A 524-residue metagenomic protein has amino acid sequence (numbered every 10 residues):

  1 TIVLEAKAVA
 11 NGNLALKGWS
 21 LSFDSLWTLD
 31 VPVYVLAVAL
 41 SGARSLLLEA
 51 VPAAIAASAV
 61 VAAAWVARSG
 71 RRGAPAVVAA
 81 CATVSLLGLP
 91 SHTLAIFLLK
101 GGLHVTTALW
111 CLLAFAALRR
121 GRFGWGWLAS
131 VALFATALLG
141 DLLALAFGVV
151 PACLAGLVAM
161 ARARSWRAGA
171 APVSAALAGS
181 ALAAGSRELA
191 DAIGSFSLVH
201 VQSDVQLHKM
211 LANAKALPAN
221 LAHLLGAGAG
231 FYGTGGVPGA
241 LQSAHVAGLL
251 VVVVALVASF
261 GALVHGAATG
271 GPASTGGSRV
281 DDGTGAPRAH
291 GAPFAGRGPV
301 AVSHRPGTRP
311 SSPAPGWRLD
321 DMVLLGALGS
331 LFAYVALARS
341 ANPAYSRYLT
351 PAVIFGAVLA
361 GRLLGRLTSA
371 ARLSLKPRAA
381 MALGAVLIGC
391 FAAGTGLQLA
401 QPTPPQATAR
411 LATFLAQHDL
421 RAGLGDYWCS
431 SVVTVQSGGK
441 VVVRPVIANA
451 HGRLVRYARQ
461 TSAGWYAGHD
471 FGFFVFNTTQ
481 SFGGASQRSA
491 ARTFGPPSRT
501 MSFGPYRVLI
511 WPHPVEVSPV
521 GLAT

Functional and structural regions predicted by a protein language model:
V3-K7, W19-A43, A219-G236: Short hydrophobic/aromatic helix or loop-helix immediately within or flanking a transmembrane segment in polytopic
W27, G70-R119, G140, N342-F355 (+1 more regions): Membrane-interface micro-motifs in multi-pass membrane enzymes
A50-A74, L113, V257: Transmembrane-helix motifs of polytopic, lipid-linked glycan transferases
A80-T83, S130-F134, L177, T269 (+2 more regions): Transmembrane alpha-helix segments characteristic of polytopic inner-membrane glycan-assembly/cell-envelope
G102-W110, A146, Q242-A255, A273 (+1 more regions): Hydrophobic/aromatic-rich transmembrane helices and adjacent perimembrane loops
W125-L142, G148: Membrane-interface alpha helices of multi-pass inner-membrane proteins
L177-A178, V251, G271-S303, G307 (+2 more regions): Signature aromatic-anchored transmembrane alpha helix within multi-pass, membrane-resident enzymes that catalyze glycan
H418-L454: Short periplasmic/luminal acceptor-recognition loop of GT-C membrane glycosyltransferases, typified by
